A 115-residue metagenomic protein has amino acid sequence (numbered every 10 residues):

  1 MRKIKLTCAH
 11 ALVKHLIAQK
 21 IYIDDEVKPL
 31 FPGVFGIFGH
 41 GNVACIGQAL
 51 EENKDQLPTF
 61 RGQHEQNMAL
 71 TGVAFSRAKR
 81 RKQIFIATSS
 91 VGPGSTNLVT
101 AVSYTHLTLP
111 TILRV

Functional and structural regions predicted by a protein language model:
M1-G94: Thiamine diphosphate
T71, A101-Y104: Hydrophobic/aromatic ligand-binding patch that stacks against planar heteroaromatic rings of cofactors or nucleotides
T105-T111: Conserved small/polar residues in nucleotide/adenosyl-binding loops
